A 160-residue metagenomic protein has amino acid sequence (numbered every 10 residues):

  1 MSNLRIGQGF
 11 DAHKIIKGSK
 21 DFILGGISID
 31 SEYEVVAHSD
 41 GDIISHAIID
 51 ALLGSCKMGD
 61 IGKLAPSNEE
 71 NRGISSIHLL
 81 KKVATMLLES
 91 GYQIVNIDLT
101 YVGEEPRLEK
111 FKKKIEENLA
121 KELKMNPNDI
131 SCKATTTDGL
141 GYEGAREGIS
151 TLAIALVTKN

Functional and structural regions predicted by a protein language model:
L4, A12, I16-D30: Polyampholytic, low-complexity intrinsically disordered segments
I23, I48, L52: Oxyanion-binding "anion nests"
I29-S39, P66-N71, G139-E143: A short glycine/serine-rich beta->alpha loop
D40-I49: Short alpha-helix carrying the canonical HExxH Zn2+-binding catalytic motif
A51-Q93: Glycine- and Gly-Pro-enriched alpha-helical subdomains that act as flexible, kink-prone "lid/hinge" or packing modules
D98-R107, K113-E143: Short, conserved loop-to-beta-strand elements that form functional interface hotspots
E143-N160: C-terminal edge-of-domain segments
